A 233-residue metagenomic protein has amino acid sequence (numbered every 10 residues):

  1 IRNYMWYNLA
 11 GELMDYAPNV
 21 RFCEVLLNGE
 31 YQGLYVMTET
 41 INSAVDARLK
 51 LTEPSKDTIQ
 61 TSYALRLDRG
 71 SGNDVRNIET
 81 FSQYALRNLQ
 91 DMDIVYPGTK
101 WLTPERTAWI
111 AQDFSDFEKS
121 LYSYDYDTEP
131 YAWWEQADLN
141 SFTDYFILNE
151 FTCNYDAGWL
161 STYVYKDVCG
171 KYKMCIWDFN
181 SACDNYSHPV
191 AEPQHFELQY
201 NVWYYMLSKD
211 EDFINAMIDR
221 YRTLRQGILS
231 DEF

Functional and structural regions predicted by a protein language model:
I1-F233: Phosphate/dinucleotide-binding and metal-coordinating scaffold of catalytic cores in nucleotide-dependent enzymes
